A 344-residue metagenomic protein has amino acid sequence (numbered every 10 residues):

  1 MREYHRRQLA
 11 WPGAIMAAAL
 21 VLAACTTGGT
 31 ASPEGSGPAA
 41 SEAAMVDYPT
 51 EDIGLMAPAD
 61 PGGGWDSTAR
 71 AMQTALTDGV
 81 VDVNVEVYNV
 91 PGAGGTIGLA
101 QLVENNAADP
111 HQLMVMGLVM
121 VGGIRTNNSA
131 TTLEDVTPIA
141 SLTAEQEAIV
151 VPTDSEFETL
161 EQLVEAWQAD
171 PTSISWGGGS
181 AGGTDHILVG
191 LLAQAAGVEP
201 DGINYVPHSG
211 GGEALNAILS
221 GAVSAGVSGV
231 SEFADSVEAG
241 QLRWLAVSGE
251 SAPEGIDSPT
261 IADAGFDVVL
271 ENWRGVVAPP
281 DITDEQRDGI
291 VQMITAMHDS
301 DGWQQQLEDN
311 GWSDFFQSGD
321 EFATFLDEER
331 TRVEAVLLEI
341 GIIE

Functional and structural regions predicted by a protein language model:
R2-I15: Bacterial N-terminal signal peptides that target proteins for export
V21-A24: C-terminal motif of bacterial Sec signal peptides marking the signal peptidase cleavage site
T26-G28, G37-D135, V198-S224, F316 (+1 more regions): N-terminal (or domain-start) structured segment
T30-L55, D78-V83, N106-H111, E161-S175 (+5 more regions): Immediate post-signal peptide segment of exported/extracytoplasmic ligand-binding proteins
I53, Q101-Q112, I124-E213, I261 (+1 more regions): Hinge/capping helix and adjacent helix->loop/strand transition within the periplasmic-binding protein
L118-N128, L191-G197, S224-S258: A ligand-binding cleft/hinge motif common to bilobed small-molecule-binding domains
E232-S300, E328-T331, V336, I340: C-terminal lobe and pocket-closing loops of periplasmic/extracytoplasmic Venus-flytrap solute-binding proteins
D299, W303-T324: Mature extracytoplasmic/periplasmic domains
